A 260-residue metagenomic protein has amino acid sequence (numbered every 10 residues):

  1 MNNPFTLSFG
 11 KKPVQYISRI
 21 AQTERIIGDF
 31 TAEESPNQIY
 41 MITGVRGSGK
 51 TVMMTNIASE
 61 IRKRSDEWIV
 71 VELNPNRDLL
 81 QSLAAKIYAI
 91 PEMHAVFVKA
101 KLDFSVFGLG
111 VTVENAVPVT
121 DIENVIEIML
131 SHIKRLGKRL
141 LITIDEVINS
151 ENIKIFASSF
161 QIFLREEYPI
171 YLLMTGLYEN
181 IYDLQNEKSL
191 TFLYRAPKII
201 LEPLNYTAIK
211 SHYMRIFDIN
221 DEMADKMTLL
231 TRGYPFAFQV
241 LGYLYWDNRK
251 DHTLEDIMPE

Functional and structural regions predicted by a protein language model:
M1-Y40: A short, basic N-terminal segment
P36-N56: Walker A/P-loop nucleotide-binding motif
Y40-M41, T55, S59-D78: Conserved catalytic segments around the Walker B and adjacent sensor/switch elements of P-loop NTPase domains
W68, N186-P203: A short helix-turn-beta junction within AAA+ P-loop NTPase domains corresponding to the substrate/partner-engaging
D78-E114: Conserved NTP-binding/hydrolysis module of P-loop NTPases
N115-E179, N186-E187: Conserved Walker B catalytic segment
A196-A224, L230, L241: Conserved small helical "lid"/interfacial subdomain of P-loop NTPases
D218-E260: Amphipathic alpha-helical "lid/sensor" segments that cap RecA-like P-loop NTPase cores
